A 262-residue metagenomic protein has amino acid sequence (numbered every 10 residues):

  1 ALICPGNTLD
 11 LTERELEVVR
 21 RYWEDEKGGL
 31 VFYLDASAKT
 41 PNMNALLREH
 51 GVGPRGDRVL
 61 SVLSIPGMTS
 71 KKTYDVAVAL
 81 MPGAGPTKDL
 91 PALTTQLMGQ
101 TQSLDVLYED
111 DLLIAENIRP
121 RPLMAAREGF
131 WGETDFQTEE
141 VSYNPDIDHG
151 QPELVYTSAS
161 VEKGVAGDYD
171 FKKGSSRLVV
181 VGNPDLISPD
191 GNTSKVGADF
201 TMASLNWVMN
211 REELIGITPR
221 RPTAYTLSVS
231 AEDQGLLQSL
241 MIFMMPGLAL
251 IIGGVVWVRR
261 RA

Functional and structural regions predicted by a protein language model:
A1-E213: Acidic, S/T/G-rich, low-cysteine, solvent-exposed domains in lumenal/extracellular/periplasmic regions of secretory
T73-L80, V229-L240, G254: Short, charged low-complexity intrinsically disordered segments located at boundaries of structured domains
L186, G216-M241: Short, aromatic-rich amphipathic segments at membrane interfaces that lie adjacent to a transmembrane helix or signal
N210-I217, A249: Intrinsically disordered or highly flexible coil/loop and linker segments, enriched in small and charged/polar residues
P246-R259: Alpha-helical transmembrane segments
